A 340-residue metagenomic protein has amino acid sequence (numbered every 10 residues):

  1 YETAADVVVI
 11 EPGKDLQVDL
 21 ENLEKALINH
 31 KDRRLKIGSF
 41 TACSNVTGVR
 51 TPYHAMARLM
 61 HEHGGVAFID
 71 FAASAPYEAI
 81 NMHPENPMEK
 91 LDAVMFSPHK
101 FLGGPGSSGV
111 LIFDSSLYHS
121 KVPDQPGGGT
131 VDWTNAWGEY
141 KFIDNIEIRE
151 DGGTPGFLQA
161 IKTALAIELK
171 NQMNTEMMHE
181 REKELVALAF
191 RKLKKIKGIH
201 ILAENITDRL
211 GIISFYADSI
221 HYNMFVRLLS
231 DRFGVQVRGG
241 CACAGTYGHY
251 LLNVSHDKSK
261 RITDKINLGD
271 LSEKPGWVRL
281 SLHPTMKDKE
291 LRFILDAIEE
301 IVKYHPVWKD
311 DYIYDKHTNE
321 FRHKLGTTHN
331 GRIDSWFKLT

Functional and structural regions predicted by a protein language model:
Y1-T340: Pyridoxal 5′-phosphate
